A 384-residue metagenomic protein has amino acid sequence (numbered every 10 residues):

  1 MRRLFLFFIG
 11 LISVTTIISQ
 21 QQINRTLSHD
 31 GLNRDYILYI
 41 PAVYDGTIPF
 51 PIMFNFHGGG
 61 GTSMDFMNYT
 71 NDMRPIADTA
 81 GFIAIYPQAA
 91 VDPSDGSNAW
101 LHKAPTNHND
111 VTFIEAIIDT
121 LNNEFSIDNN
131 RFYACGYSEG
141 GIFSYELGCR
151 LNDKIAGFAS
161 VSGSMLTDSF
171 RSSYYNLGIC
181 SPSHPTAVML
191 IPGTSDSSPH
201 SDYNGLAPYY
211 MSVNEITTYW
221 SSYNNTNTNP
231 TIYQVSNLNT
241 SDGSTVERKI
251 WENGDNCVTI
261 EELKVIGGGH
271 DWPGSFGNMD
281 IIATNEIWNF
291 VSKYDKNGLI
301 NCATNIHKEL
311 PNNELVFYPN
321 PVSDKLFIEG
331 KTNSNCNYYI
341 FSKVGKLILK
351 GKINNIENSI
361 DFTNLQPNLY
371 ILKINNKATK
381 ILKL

Functional and structural regions predicted by a protein language model:
M1-Q21, A303-H307, N320, L369-I374 (+1 more regions): Bacterial Sec-dependent N-terminal signal peptides
I17-I52, T79, C135-L147, L151-A159 (+7 more regions): A domain-start/cap signature at the N-terminus of enzymes
L27-I37, V43, T47-Y133, E146 (+2 more regions): Serine-hydrolase catalytic machinery in alpha/beta-hydrolase-like enzymes
V43-Y44, G59-T62, A89-S94, S195-S197 (+3 more regions): Acidic glycine-/aspartate-rich tracts in secreted/extracellular proteins
F54-G58, S162, P192-G193, I266: The conserved beta1-alpha1 loop
A156-G157, G163-T231, N237-S241, I250-D255: The feature captures the conserved acid-bearing segment of alpha/beta-hydrolase catalytic domains
V188-I191, M211, S221-C302: C-terminal catalytic histidine-bearing segment of alpha/beta-hydrolase fold enzymes
K308-L384: C-terminal outer-membrane/trafficking sorting elements
